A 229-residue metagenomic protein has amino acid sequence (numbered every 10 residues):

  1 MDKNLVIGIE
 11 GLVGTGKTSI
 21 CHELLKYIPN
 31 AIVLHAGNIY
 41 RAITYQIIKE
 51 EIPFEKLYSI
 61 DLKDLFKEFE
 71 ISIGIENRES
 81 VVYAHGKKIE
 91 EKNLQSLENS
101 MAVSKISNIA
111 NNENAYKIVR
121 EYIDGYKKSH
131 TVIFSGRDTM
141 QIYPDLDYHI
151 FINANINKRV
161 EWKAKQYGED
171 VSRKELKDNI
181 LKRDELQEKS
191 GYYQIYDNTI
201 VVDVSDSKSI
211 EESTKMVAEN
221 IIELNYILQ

Functional and structural regions predicted by a protein language model:
M1-N4: Phosphate-binding P-loop
I7-I9: Hydrophobic anchor at the beta1->P-loop junction of P-loop NTPases
G14-T15: ATP-binding Walker
T18: Walker A/P-loop
Y27-L97: N-terminal phosphate/diphosphate-binding loop that engages ATP/GTP or pyrophosphate donors across diverse enzyme folds
G74-E79, H85, R120-S129, G136-L146 (+1 more regions): Small-molecule kinase domains that catalyze NTP-dependent phosphoryl transfer to phosphate-bearing small molecules
E91-G168: ATP-dependent NMP and nucleoside kinases share a basic, alpha-helical "lid"
